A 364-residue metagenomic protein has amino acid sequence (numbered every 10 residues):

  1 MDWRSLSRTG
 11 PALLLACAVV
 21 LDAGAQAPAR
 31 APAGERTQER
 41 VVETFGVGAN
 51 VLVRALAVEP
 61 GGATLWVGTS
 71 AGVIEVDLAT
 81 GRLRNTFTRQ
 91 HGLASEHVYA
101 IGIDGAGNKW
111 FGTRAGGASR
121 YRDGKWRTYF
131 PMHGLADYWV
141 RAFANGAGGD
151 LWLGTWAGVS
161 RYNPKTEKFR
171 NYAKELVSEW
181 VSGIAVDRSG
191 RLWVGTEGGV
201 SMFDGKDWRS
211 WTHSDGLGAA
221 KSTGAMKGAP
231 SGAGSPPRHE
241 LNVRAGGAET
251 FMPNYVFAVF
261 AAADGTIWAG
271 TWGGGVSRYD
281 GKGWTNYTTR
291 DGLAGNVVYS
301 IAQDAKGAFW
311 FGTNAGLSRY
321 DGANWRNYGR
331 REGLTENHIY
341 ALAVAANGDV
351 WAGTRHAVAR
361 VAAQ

Functional and structural regions predicted by a protein language model:
D2-R4, R8-P11, L21-Q364: Carboxylate-rich, polar loop motifs that coordinate divalent cations or form catalytic acidic clusters
